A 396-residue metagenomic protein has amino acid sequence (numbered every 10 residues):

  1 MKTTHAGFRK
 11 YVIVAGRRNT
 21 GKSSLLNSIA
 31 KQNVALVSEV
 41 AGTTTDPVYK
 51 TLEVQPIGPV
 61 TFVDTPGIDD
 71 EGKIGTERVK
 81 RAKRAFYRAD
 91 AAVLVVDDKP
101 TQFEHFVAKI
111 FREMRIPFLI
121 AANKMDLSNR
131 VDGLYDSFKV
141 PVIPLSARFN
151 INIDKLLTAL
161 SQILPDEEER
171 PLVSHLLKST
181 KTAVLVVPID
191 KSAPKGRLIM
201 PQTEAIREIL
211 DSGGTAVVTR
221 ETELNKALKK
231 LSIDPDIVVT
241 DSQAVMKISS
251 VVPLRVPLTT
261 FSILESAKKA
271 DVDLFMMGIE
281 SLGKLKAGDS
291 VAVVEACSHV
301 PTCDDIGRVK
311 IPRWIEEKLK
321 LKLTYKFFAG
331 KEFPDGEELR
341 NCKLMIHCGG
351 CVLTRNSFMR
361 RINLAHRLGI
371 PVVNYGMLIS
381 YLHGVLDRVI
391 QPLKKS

Functional and structural regions predicted by a protein language model:
M1-T76, R84-A85: Conserved G1/Walker A P-loop phosphate-binding module
K50-G58, K73-I143, P171-H175, L198-G214 (+3 more regions): Conserved C-terminal guanine-recognition region of P-loop GTPase G domains, centered on the G4
T65, V95-K99, F118-G133, I143-N152 (+8 more regions): G-domain G4 guanine-recognition motif of GTPases
A89, P235, C342: An anion/phosphate-binding loop that grips the pyrophosphate of nucleotide cofactors and donors
E113-H175, K181-V184, G213-T222, T259-T260 (+4 more regions): Canonical P-loop GTPase G-domain recognition
E204-G214, V309-T324: Short helix-loop-beta junction
A267-K320: Redox- and metal-dependent alpha/beta enzyme cores, enriched for Fe-S-associated oxidoreductases and cofactor-handling
L321-K322, F328, N341-C342, H347-H383 (+1 more regions): Cofactor-cradling patches in redox/metallo enzymes
